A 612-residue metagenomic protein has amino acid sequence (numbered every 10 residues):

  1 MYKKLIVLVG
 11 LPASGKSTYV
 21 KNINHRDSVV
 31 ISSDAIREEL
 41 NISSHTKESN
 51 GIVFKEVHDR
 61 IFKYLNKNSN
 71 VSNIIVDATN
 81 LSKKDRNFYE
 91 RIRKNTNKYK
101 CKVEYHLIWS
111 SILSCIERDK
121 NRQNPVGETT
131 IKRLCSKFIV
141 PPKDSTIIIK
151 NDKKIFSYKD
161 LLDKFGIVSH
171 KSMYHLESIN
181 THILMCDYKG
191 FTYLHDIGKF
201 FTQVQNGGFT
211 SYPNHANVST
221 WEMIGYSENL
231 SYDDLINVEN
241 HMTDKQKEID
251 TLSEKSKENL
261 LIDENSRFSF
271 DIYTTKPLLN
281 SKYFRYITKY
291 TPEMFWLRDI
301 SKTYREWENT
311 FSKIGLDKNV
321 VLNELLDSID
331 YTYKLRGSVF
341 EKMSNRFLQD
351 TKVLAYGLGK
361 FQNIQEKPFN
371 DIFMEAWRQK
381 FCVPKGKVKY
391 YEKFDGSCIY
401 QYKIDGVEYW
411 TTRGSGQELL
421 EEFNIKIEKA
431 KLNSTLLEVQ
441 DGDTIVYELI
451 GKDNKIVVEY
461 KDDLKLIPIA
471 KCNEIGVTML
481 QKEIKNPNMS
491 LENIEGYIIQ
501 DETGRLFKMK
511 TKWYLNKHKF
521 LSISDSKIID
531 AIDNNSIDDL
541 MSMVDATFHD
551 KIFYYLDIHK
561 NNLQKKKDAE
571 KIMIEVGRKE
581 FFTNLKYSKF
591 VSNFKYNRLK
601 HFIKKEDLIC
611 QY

Functional and structural regions predicted by a protein language model:
Y2-V9, S14, S110-S157: Conserved GTP-binding G-domain of TRAFAC-class P-loop NTPases and closely related GTPase folds
T18-S72, S114: Conserved substrate/cofactor phosphate-moiety recognition/catalytic segment in nucleotide-dependent phosphotransferases
S28-V30, V103-Y105, T146-I149, E474 (+1 more regions): Conserved beta-strand scaffold positions in the cores of enzyme catalytic domains, especially in NTP/NDP-utilizing
E39, N80-N124: ATP-dependent NMP and nucleoside kinases share a basic, alpha-helical "lid"
S44-F54, M173-E177, Q203-N214, T251: Short, contiguous acidic/charged loop-to-helix segments that flank catalytic cores in large enzymes
L161-H182, G198-F209: Active-site flanking loop/helix segments enriched in acidic
M185-Y283, I287: Divalent metal-dependent catalytic cores for phosphoryl transfer on phosphate-bearing substrates
T275, F284-Y612: Core nucleotide-handling region used for phosphoryl-transfer chemistry
